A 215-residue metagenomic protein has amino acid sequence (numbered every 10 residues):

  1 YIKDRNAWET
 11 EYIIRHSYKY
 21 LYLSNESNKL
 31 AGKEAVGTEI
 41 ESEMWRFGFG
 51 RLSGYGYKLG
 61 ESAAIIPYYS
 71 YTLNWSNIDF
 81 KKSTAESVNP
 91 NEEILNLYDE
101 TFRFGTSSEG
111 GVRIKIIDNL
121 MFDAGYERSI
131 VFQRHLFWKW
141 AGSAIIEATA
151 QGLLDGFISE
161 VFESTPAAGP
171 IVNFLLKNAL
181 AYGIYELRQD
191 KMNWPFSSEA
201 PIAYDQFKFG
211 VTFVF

Functional and structural regions predicted by a protein language model:
Y1-D4, W45-Y57, Y71-L73, S108-I114 (+2 more regions): Residues on the lipid-exposed face of transmembrane beta-strands in outer-membrane beta-barrel proteins
Y1-H16, S27-G32: Start-of-domain marker
H16-L23, P67-Y71, F122-A124: Membrane-embedded beta-strand positions of outer-membrane beta-barrel proteins
L23-R46, S76-G105, H135-A144, Y182-I202 (+1 more regions): Extracellular/periplasm-exposed beta-strand and loop segments of Gram-negative cell-envelope proteins, dominated by
K58-S62, K115-N119: Outer-membrane beta-barrel channels and translocator barrels
I65-P67, T106, L120: Hydrophobic core residues within well-ordered beta-strands of beta-rich domains
I117-F215: Predominantly the C-terminal beta-signal and adjacent terminal strand-loop region of outer-membrane beta-barrel
